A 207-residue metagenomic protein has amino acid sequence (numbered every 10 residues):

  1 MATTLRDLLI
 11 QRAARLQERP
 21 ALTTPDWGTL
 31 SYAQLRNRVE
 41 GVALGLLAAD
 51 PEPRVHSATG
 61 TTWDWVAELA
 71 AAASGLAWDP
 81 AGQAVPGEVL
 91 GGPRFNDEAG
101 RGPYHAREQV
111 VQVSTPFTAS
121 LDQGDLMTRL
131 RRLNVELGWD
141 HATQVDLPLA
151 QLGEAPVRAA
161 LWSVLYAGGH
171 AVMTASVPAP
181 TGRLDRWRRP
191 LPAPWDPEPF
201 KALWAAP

Functional and structural regions predicted by a protein language model:
M1-P20, G100-A106: A short N-terminal helical cap/helix-turn-helix that marks the beginning of AMP-binding/adenylate-forming
I10, E18-D50, G60, T115-T128: Conserved AMP-binding/adenylate-forming core of the ANL superfamily
R12, L35, A71, W187: Residue-level signal for inorganic ion chemistry
E18-R19, A33-S57, L76, G87 (+2 more regions): ANL superfamily AMP-binding
L44-G82, V145-A160: Conserved AMP-binding/adenylate-forming
A77, Q83-G92, V113, F117-P207: AMP-binding/adenylate-forming
F95-R101, T118: Extracytosolic ligand-binding ectodomains
Q109-V110: Alpha-helical, coiled-coil/dimerization segments enriched in small aliphatic residues
